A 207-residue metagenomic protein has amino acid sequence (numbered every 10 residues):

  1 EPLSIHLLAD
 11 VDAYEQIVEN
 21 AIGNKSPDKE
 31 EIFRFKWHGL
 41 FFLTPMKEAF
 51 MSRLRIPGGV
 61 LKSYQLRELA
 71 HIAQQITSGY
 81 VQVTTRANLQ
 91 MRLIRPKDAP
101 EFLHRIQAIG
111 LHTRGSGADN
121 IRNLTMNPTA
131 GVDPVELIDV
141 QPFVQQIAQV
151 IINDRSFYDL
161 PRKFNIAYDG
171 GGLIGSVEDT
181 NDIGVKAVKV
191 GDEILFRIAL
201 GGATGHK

Functional and structural regions predicted by a protein language model:
E1-A9: Intrinsically disordered, low-structural-confidence terminal and linker regions
L8, Q16-K29, T44, A49-L195: Small-residue-enriched alpha-helical segments and adjacent helix-cap loops that form tight helix-helix packing
I32-F33: Short, compositionally biased "basic patch" segments
I198-G202: FAD-binding subdomain of flavoenzyme oxidoreductases
T204-K207: Internal alpha/beta scaffold segment
